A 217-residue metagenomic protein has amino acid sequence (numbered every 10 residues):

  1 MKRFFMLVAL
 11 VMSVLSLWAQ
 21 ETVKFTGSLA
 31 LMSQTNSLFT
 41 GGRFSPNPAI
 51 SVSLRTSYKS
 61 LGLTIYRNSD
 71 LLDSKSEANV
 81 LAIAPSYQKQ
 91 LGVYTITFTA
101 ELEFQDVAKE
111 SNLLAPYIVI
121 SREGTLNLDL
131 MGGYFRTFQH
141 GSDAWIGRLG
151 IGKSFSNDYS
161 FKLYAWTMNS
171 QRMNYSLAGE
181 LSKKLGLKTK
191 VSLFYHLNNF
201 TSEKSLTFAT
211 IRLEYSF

Functional and structural regions predicted by a protein language model:
M1-T26, S216-F217: Cleavable N-terminal export/targeting peptides
Q20-D70: Short glycine/proline- and aromatic-enriched beta-strand/turn motifs that initiate or cap beta-hairpins
A30-Q34, S57, Y66-D70, Q88 (+5 more regions): Outer-membrane beta-barrel pore domains and translocons
S33, T56-Y58, Y87-K89, Y94 (+4 more regions): Residue-level signature of outer-membrane beta-barrel architecture
F39-N47, N68-V80, F104-N112, F135-W145 (+2 more regions): Solvent-exposed loop/turn segments connecting transmembrane beta-strands in outer-membrane beta-barrel proteins
K59-I65, L91-F98, G124-L130, S154-L163 (+1 more regions): Repeated loop/turn-to-beta-strand initiation elements of outer-membrane beta-barrel proteins
K109-M168: Detector for outer-membrane/organellar transmembrane beta-barrel domains, recognizing the amphipathic beta-strand
G179-K183, K204-F217: Outer-membrane beta-barrel "beta-signal"
